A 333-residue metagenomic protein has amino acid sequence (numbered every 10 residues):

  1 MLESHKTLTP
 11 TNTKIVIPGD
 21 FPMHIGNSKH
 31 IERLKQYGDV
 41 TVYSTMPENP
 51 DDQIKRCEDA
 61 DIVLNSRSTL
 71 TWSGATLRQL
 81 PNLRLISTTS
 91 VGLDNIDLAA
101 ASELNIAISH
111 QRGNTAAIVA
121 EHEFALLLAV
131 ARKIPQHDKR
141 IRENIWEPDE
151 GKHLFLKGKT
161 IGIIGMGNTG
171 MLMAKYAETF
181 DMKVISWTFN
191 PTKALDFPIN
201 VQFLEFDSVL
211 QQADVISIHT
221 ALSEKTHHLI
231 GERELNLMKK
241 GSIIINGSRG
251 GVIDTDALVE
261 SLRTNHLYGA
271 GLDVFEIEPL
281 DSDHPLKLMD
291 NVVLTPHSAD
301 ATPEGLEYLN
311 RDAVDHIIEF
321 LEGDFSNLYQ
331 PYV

Functional and structural regions predicted by a protein language model:
L2-S109, Q211, G231, L237: An N-terminal-biased, well-structured beta-alpha scaffold segment characteristic of Rossmann-like dinucleotide-binding
G19, R67, I218-T220, G247-S248 (+1 more regions): Glycine-rich, N-terminal phosphate-binding loop of Rossmann-like dinucleotide-binding domains
E32-R33, I96-E103, P191-I199, D283-L288: Short loop/helix-cap segments at secondary-structure boundaries that form the rim of catalytic
S44, S66, T89-S90, I106-A117 (+4 more regions): Short beta->alpha connector loops at strand-helix junctions that form conserved, small/polar/Pro-enriched
W72-G74, N190-P285: Rossmann-like adenosine-cofactor binding region
L104, I108, K183, G241-V333: Rossmann-like dinucleotide-binding domain for NAD(H)/NADP(H)
L104-I106, Q111-T160, L172-K175, T179 (+3 more regions): Phosphate-binding beta-alpha-beta segment of Rossmann-like dinucleotide-binding domains, i.e., the NAD(P)
M166-G167: Glycine-rich Rossmann-fold phosphate-binding loop(s) that bind the pyrophosphate of adenine dinucleotide cofactors
